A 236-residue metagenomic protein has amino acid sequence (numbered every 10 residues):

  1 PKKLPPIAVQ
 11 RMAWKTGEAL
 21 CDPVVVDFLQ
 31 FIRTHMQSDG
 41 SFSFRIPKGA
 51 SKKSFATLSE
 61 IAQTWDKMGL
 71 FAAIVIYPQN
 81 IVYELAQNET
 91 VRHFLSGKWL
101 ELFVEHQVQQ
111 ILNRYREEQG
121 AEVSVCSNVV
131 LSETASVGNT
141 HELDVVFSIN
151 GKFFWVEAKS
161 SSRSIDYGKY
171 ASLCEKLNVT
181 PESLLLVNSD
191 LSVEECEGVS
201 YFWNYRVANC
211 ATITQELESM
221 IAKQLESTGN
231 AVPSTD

Functional and structural regions predicted by a protein language model:
P1-D236: Intrinsically disordered, low-complexity Ser/Thr/Pro/Gly-rich regulatory segments
